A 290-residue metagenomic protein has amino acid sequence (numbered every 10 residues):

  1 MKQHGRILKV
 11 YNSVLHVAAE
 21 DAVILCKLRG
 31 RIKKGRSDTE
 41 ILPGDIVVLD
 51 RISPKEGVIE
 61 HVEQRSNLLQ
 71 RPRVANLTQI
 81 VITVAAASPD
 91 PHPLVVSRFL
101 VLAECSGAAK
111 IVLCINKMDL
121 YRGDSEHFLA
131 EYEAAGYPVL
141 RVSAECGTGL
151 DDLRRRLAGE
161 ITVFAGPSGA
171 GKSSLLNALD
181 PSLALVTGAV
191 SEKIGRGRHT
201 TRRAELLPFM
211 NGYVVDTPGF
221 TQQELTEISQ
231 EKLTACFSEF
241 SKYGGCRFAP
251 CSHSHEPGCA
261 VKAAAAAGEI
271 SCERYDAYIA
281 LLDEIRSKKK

Functional and structural regions predicted by a protein language model:
M1-Y11: Structural detector for short beta-strands of small beta-barrel domains
S13, S37-S53, E63-I80, A85 (+6 more regions): Helix-rich effector regions associated with P-loop NTPase G domains
L15-A19, C26, L49: SH3/SH3-like beta-barrel fold
V23-T39: Beta-strand/loop nucleic-acid-binding surfaces
P54-V62, D90-H92: Short, Lys/Arg- and Gly-enriched loop/turn segments at beta-strand edges
L94-C105: Histidine-anchored nucleotide/phosphate-binding helix
K117-A170: Canonical P-loop GTPase G-domain recognition
S168, S173-S174, A178: Walker A/P-loop
